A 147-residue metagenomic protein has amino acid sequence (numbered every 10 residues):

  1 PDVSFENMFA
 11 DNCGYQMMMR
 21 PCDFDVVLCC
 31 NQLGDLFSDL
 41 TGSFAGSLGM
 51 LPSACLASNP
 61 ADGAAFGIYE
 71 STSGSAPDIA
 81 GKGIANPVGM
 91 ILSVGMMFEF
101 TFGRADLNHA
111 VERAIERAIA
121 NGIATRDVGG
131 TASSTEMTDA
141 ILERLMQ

Functional and structural regions predicted by a protein language model:
P1-D11, C22, V26: Glycine-rich phosphate/diphosphate-binding loop of Rossmann-like nucleotide-binding domains
N7-A10, G83-I84, G130-T131: Active-site nucleophile and cofactor-binding loops and adjacent substrate-binding regions of central metabolic enzymes
C13-M17: Short acidic active-site motifs
M18-A110, A114-G122: Glycine-rich phosphate/nucleotide-binding loop
D106, A110, A114-Q147: Glycine-rich phosphate/pyrophosphate-binding loop and the adjoining helix
